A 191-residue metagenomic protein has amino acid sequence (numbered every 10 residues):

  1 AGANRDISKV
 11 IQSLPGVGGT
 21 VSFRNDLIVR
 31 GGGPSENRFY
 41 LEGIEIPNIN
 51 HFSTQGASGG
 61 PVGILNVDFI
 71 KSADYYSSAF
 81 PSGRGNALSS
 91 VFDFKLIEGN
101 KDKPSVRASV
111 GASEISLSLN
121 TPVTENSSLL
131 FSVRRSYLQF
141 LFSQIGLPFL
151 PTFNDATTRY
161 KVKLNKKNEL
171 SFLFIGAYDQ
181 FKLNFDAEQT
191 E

Functional and structural regions predicted by a protein language model:
A1-F80, V91-I97: Periplasmic N-terminal accessory/gating domains of Gram-negative outer-membrane beta-barrel systems
P15, P61, F80, S105-R107 (+2 more regions): Outer-membrane beta-barrel proteins
T20-S22, G32, A87, G111 (+2 more regions): A short, compositionally biased micro-patch
S22, A87, K101, A108-A112 (+2 more regions): Transmembrane beta-barrel outer-membrane domains
D68-Y75, S82, A87-V91, K95-V110 (+1 more regions): Transmembrane beta-strand segments of Gram-negative outer membrane beta-barrel proteins
R107, G111-R135, L147-Q180: Transmembrane beta-barrel wall of Gram-negative outer-membrane proteins
Y137-F140: Short gly/pro/ser/thr-enriched loop/turn and capping motifs at secondary-structure boundaries
F142-L147, A177, K182-Q189: Outer-membrane beta-barrel translocator domains and adjoining extracellular loop/strand segments of Gram-negative
